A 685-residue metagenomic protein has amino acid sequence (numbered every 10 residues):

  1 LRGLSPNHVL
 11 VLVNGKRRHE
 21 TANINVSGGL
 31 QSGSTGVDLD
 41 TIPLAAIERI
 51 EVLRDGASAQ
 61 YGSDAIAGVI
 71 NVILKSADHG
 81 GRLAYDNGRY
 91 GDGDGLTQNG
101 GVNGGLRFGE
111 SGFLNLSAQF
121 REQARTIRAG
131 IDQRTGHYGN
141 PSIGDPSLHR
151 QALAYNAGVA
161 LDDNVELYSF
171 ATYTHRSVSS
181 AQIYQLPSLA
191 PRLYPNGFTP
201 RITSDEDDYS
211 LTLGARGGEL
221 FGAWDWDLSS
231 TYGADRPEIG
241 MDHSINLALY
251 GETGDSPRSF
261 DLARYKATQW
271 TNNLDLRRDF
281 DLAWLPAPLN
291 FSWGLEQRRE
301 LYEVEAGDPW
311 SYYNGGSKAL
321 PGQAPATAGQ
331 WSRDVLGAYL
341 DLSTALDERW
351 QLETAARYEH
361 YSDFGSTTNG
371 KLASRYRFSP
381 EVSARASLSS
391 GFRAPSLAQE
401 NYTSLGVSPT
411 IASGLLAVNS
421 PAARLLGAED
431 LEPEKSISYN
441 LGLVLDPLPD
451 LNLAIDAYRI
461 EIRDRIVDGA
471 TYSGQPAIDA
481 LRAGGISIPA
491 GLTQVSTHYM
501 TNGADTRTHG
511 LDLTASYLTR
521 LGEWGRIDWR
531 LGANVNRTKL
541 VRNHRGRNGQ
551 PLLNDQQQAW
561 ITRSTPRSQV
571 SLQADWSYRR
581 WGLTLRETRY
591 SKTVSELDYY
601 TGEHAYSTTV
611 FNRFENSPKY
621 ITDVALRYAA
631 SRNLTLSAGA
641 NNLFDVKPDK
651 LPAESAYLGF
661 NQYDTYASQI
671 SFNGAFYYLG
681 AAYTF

Functional and structural regions predicted by a protein language model:
L12, D38-D40, V52, D64-D86 (+1 more regions): N-terminal periplasmic accessory domains that precede and gate Gram-negative outer-membrane beta-barrel machines
K16-R54: Short acidic/polar hinge/loop motifs at secondary-structure boundaries that mediate gating or recognition
A22, A234-E238, H243, R299-G316 (+8 more regions): Surface-exposed extracellular loop regions of Gram-negative outer-membrane beta-barrel proteins, predominantly
H79-R82, D92-Q182, P187-N196, P200-G218 (+1 more regions): Transmembrane beta-barrel wall of Gram-negative outer-membrane proteins
R150, E206-D208, A326-V335, E381 (+7 more regions): Outer-membrane beta-barrel signature, preferentially recognizing the C-terminal barrel domain of Gram-negative
F198-T212, E219-F221, Y232, D242-L352 (+1 more regions): Outer-membrane beta-barrel transmembrane domain signature of Gram-negative proteins, especially the mid-to-C-terminal
N452, A457-R463, V467-Y599: Gram-negative outer-membrane beta-barrel transporters
R537, E587-T601, R627-F685: C-terminal beta-signal and adjacent terminal beta-strands/loops of Gram-negative outer-membrane beta-barrel proteins
